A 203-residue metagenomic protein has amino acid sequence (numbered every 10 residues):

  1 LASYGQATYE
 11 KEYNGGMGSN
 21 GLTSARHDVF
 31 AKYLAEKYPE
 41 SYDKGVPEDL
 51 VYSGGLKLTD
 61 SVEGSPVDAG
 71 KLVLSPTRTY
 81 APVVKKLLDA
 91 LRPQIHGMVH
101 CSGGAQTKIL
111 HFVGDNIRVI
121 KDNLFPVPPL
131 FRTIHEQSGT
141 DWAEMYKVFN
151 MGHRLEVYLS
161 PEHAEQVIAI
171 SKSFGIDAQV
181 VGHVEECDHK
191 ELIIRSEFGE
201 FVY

Functional and structural regions predicted by a protein language model:
L1-Y203: Helix-biased detector of long, well-ordered alpha-helical tracts
